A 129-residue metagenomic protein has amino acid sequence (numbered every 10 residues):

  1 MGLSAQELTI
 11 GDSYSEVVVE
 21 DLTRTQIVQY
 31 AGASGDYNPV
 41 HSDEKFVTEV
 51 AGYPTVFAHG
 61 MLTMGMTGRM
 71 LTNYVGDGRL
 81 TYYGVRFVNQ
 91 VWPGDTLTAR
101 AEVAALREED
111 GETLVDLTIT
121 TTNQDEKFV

Functional and structural regions predicted by a protein language model:
M1-V56: Catalytic strand-loop segment that frames the active site of acyl-thioester-processing enzymes
M1-Y14, W92-V129: HotDog/MaoC-like acyl-thioester-processing domains
I27, F46, Y83, D110-G111: Sparse recognition of residues in long alpha-helices and their boundaries
G32-D36, T72-G76, Q124: Short, intrinsically disordered, mixed-charge
V47-V103: Hydrophobic beta-strand-centered segment that forms part of the acyl-chain substrate-binding groove
